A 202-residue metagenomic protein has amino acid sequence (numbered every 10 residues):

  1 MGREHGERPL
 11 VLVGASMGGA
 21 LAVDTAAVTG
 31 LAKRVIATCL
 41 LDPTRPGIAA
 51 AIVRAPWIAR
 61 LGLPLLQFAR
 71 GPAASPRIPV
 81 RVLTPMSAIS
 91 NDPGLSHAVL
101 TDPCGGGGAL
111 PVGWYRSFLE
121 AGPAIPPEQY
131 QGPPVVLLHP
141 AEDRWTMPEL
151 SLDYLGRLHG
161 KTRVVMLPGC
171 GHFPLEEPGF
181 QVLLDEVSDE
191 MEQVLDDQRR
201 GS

Functional and structural regions predicted by a protein language model:
M1-R8: Conserved acidic catalytic loop of the alpha/beta-hydrolase fold
G14-S16, P140: Conserved alpha/beta-hydrolase "nucleophile elbow" surrounding the catalytic nucleophile
M17, L21-G107: Alpha/beta-hydrolase-fold enzymes
T25-A26, Y154, E190: Hydrophobic residues on the short alpha-helix immediately C-terminal to a glycine-rich phosphate/catalytic loop
A109-P127: Active-site nucleophile elbow and catalytic-triad environment of alpha/beta-hydrolase enzymes
Q131, L137-H139, D143: Short beta-strand/loop motif that positions the catalytic acidic residue of the alpha/beta-hydrolase fold
P133, M147-G156: Short alpha-helix in the alpha/beta-hydrolase fold that links the catalytic acid
K161-S202: Catalytic active-site module of serine/aspartate enzymes centered on a nucleophile-bearing elbow/loop
